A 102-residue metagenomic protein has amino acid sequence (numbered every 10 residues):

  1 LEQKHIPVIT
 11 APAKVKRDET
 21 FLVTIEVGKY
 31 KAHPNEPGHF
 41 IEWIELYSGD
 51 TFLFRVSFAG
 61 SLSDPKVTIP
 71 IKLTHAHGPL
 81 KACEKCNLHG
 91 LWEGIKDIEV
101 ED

Functional and structural regions predicted by a protein language model:
L1-K16: Short, compositionally biased P/S/T/A/G/V-rich stretches that sit at domain boundaries
V15-G28: Contiguous beta-strand segments within globular domains
E26-E36: Short amphipathic, basic-aromatic surface patches that mediate peripheral association with negatively charged
G38-F52: Extended low-complexity, serine/threonine- and proline-enriched intrinsically disordered segments
T51-S61: Solvent-exposed serine/threonine-rich low-complexity stretches and specific carbohydrate-binding patches
P65-I69: Short strand-edge motifs at loop-to-beta-strand transitions and within beta-strands of extracellular beta-rich domains
K72-H77: Surface-exposed, short loops/turns at beta-strand junctions within beta-sandwich domains
K85-I95: Short acidic/polar inter-strand loop motif in beta-rich domains
